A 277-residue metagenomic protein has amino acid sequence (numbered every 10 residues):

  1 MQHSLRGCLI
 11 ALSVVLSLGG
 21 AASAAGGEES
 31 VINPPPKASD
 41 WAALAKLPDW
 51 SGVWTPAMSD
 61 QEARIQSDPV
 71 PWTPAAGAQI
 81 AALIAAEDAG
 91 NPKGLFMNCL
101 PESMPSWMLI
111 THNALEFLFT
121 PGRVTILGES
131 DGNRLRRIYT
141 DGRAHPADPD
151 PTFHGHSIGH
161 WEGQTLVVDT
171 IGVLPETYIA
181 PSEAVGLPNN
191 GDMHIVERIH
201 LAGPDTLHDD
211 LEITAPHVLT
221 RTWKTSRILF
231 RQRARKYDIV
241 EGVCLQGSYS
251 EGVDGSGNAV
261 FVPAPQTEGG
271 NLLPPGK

Functional and structural regions predicted by a protein language model:
M1-L5: N-terminal secretory signal peptides that target proteins for export/translocation
C8-G19: Bacterial N-terminal signal peptides
A22-K277: PEST-like low-complexity, intrinsically disordered acidic/proline/serine-rich tracts that flank trafficking/processing
